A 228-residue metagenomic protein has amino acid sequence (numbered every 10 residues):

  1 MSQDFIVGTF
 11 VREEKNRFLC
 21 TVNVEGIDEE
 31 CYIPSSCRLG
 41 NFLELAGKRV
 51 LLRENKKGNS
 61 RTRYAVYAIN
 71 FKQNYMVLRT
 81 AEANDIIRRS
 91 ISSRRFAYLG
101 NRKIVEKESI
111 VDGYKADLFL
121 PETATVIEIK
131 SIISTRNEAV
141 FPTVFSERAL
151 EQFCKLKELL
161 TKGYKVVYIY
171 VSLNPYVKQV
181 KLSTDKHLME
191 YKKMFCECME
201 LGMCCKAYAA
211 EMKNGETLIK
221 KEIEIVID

Functional and structural regions predicted by a protein language model:
M1-S2, I6-T9, V24, C154 (+3 more regions): Non-catalytic C-terminal interaction segments of nucleic acid-processing enzymes
R12-K15, R53-N59: Short, charged beta-turn/beta-strand-edge "cap" motif at the junction between a beta-strand and an adjacent loop
N16-T21: Short aromatic-glycine-enriched beta-strand elements
V22-D28: OB-fold (S1/OB) nucleic-acid-binding surfaces
S36-L51: Short nucleic-acid-contacting surface segments enriched for D/E, G, S/T with interspersed K/R
G40, K72-V105: Acidic-basic catalytic patches of nuclease active cores, encompassing PD-(D/E)XK and other metal-cofactor nuclease
K57-L78: OB-fold/S1-family single-stranded nucleic acid-binding modules
A116-E138, P142-T143, L156: Conserved catalytic cores of phosphodiester-cleaving nucleases, focusing on short active-site segments
